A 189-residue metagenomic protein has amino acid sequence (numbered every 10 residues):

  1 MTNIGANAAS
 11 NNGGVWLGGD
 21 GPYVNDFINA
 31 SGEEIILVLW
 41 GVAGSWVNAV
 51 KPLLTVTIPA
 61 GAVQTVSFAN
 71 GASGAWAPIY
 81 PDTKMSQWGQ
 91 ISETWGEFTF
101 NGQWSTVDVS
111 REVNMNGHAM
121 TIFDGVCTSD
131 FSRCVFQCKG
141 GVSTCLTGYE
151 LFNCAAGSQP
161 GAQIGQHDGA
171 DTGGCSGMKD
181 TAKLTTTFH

Functional and structural regions predicted by a protein language model:
M1-P22, P81-H189: Extracellular low-complexity, O-glycosylation-prone Ser/Thr/Pro/Gly-rich "stalks" and linkers flanking catalytic
G18, A30, P59-G61: Surface-exposed coil/turn segments at beta-strand junctions on protein surfaces, enriched
P22-V24, V63: Intrinsic-disorder/low-complexity, polar/charged segments enriched in Ser/Thr/Lys/Arg/Asp/Glu/Gln
V24-E34: Asparagine-centered strand-capping/turn motif at beta-strand->loop junctions
E33-G41: Short, hydrophobic/aromatic beta-strand segments
W40-S45, L53-T55, D171-G173: Extracellular/secreted glycoprotein ectodomains characterized by long, lumenal stretches of O-glycosylated
W40-S45, S67, Y80-D82: Folded extracytoplasmic luminal domains of secretory or organellar precursors
N48-P78: Intrinsically disordered, low-complexity Pro/Gly/Ser/Thr-rich segments with frequent PxxP/GP/PP motifs and embedded
